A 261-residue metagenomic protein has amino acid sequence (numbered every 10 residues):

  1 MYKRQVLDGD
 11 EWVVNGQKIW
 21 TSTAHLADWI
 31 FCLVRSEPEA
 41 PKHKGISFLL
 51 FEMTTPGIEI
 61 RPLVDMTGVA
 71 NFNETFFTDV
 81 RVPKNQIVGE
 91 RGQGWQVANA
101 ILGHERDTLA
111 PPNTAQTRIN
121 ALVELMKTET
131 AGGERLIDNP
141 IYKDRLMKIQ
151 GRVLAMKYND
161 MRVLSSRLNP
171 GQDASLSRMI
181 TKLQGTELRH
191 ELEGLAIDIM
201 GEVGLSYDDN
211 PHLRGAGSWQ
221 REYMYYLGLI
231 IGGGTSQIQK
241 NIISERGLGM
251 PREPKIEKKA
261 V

Functional and structural regions predicted by a protein language model:
M1-Y2: Short, small-residue-biased leader/transition segments that mark boundaries at the very start of proteins
Q5-V6: A structural signal for short hydrophobic beta-strand segments in well-ordered beta-sheet cores
D10-E11, N15-R61: A short core secondary-structure module
V14-G16, L49, F77, L146 (+3 more regions): Buried hydrophobic positions in well-ordered alpha/beta secondary-structure cores of metabolic enzymes
I19-H25, M66-T67, G228-G233: Glycine-rich phosphate/pyrophosphate-binding beta-alpha loops
G57-Y158, L229, A260: Glycine-rich beta->alpha junctions and the first turn(s) of the following alpha-helix
G92-H104, T108-P112, V203-V261: Glycine-rich phosphate/cofactor-binding loops in nucleotide/flavin-utilizing enzymes
A131, P140, L154-P211: C-terminal helix-coil-helix/basic helical segment that borders enzyme active sites and/or dimer interfaces and provides
